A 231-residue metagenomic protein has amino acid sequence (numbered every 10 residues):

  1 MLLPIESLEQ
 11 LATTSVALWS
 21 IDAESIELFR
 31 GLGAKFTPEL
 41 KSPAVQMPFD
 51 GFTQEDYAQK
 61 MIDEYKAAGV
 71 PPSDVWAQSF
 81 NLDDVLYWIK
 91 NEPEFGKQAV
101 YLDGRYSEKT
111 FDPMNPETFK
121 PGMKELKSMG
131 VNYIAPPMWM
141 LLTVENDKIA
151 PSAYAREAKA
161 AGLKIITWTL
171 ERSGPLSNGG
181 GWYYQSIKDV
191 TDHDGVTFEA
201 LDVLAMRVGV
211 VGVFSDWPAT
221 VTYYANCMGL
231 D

Functional and structural regions predicted by a protein language model:
M1-L86, K90, E94-Q98, L102-Y106 (+3 more regions): Metal-dependent phosphodiesterase/phospholipase catalytic core, i.e., the His/Asp/Glu-rich active-site region
T14, M47, E55, F95-D231: C-terminal active-site rim and adjoining tail of enzyme catalytic domains
